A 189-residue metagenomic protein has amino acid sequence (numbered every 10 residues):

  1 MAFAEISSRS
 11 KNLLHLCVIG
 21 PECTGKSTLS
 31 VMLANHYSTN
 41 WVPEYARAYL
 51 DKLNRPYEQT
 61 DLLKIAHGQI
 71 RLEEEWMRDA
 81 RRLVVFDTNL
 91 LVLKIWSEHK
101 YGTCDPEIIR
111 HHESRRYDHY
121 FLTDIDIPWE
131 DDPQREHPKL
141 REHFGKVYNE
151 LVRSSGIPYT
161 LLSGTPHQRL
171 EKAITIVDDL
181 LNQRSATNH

Functional and structural regions predicted by a protein language model:
M1-L14: Extreme N-terminal, non-catalytic leader segments that precede Walker-type/kinase nucleotide-binding cores
V18: Hydrophobic anchor at the beta1->P-loop junction of P-loop NTPases
E22: The conserved Walker
K26: Conserved lysine of the Walker
S30-N35, I65-R81, C104-Y117: Short amphipathic alpha-helices and their capping/turn segments at secondary-structure boundaries
V31-E74: Conserved substrate/cofactor phosphate-moiety recognition/catalytic segment in nucleotide-dependent phosphotransferases
P56-Y101: Conserved nucleotide-sensing/catalytic segment adjacent to the nucleotide-binding pocket in NTP-handling enzymes
K100-Q168, K172-T175, L181: A glycine- and Lys/Arg-enriched "phosphate-lid" helix/loop adjacent to the NTP-binding pocket of small-molecule kinases
